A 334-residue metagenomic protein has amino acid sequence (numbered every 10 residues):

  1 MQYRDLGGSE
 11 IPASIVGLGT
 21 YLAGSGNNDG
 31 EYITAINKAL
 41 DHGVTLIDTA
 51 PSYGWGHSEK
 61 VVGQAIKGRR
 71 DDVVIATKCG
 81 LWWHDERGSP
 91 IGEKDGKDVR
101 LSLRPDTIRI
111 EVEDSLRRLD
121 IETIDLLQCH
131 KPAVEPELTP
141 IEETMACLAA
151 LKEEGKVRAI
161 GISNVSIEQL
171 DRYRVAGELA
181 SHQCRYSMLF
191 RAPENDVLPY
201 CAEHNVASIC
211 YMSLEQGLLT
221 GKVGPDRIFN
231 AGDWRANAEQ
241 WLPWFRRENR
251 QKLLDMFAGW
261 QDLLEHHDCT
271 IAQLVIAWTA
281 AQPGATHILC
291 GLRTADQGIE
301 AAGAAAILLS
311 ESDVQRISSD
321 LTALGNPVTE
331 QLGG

Functional and structural regions predicted by a protein language model:
M1-T77, L81-W83: N-terminal binding-site loop/beta-alpha segment at the start of enzyme catalytic domains that lines or forms
I15, L46, T123-L126, A159 (+2 more regions): Residues at the N-termini of beta-strands
G19-G30, E93-R109, E135-E137: Active-site mouth loops of central-metabolism enzymes
N27-A39, R104-R118, S166-D171: Short, acidic/polar
K38, H42, R118-L119, G155 (+1 more regions): Structural motif
D72-S102: Structural motif corresponding to the early beta-alpha repeats
L116-E135: Active-site groove signature of glycoside hydrolases
P132-L324, Q331: Beta/alpha (TIM)-barrel catalytic core signal, keyed to glycine-rich beta->alpha loops juxtaposed to Asp/Glu that bind
